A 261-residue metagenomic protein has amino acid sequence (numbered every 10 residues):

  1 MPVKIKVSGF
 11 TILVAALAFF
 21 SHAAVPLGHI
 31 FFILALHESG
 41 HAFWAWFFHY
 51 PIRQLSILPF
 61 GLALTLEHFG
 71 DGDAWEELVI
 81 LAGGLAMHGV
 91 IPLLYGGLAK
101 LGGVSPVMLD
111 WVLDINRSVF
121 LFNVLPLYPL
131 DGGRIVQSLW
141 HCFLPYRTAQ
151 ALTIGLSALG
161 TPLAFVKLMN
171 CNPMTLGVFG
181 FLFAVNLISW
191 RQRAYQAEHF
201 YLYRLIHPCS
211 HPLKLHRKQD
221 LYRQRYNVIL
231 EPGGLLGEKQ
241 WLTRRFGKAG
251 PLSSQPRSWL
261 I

Functional and structural regions predicted by a protein language model:
M1, A74-L125, R134, F183: Metalloprotease/metallohydrolase-associated module, dominated by Zn2+-dependent proteases
M1-P26, L85-H88: Topogenic membrane-insertion module of multi-pass membrane proteins
F19-E77, W111-I115, V119: Small-residue-rich helix-interface/hinge motifs
F20-P26, G96-D114, V166-M174: Helix-coil boundary and interhelical linker segments in multi-pass alpha-helical membrane proteins
P51-L55, V124-C142, Y195-H199: Juxtamembrane/interfacial segments flanking transmembrane helices
P59-L94, R147-N170: Multi-pass membrane catalytic core of lipid/isoprenoid biosynthesis enzymes
L98-V107, Q137-L152: Membrane interface segments of multi-pass transport proteins and intramembrane proteases
F143, T148-I261: C-terminal transmembrane module of polytopic alpha-helical membrane proteins
